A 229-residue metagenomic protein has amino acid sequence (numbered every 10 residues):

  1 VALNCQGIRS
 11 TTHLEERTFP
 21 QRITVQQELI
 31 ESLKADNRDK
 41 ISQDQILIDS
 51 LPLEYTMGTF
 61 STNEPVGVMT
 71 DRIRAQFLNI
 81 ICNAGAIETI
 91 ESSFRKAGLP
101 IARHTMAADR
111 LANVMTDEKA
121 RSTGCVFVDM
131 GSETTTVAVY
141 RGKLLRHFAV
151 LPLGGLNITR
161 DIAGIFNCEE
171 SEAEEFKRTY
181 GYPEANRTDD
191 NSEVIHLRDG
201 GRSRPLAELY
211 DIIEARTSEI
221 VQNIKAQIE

Functional and structural regions predicted by a protein language model:
V1, F94, D129, I162 (+1 more regions): Residue-level signature of catalytic and energy-coupling elements of molecular machines, predominantly ATP/GTP-dependent
V1-N4, E229: Short glycine-rich phosphate-binding loop at a beta-alpha junction
L3-V126, L144-R146, E169-S171, E175-I213: Nucleotide/phosphate-binding catalytic cleft detector across ATP-hydrolyzing and phosphate-transferring enzymes
N4-Q6, F127-T134, Y140-K143, P152-L156: A short acidic Gly-Thr/Ser loop motif
A112, T116, V221-E229: Generic structural signal for well-ordered alpha-helical scaffold segments
F148-V150: Residue-level detector of high-confidence beta-strand sites
P152-N167: A conserved active-site cap/scaffold subdomain adjacent to cofactor or substrate pockets
R160, D211, A215-Q222, A226: Feature representing long, continuous alpha-helical segments
